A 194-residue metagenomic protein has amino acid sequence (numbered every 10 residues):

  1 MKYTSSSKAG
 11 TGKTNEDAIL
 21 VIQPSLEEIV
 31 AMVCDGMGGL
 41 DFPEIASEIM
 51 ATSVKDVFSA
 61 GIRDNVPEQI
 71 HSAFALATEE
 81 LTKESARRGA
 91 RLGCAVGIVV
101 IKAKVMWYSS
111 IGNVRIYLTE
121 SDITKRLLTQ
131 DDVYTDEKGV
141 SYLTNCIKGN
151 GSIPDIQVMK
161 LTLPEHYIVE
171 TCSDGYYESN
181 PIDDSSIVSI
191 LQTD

Functional and structural regions predicted by a protein language model:
M1-D194: PP2C/PPM-type serine/threonine phosphatase catalytic domain
